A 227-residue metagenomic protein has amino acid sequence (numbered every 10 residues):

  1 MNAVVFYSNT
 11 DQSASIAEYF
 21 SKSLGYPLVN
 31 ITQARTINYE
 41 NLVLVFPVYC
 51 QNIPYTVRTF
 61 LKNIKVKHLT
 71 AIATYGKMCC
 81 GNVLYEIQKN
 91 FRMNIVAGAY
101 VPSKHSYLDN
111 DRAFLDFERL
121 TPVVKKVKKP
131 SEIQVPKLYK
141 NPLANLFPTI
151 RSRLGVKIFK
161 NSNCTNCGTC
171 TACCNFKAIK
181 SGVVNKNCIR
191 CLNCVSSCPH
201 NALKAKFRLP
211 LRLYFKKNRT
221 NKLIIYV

Functional and structural regions predicted by a protein language model:
N2-V4, S8-Q12, I16, F20-A34 (+2 more regions): FMN-binding flavodoxin-like domain, especially the glycine-rich phosphate-binding loop
S8, V45, Y75, I158-S162 (+2 more regions): Conserved short-loop catalytic and cofactor-binding motifs
A71-I72, L154-V156, I179-K180: A short, structure-level motif marking secondary-structure boundaries and short turns
H105, K177-V183, I225-V227: Short, highly charged low-complexity linear segments
L138-A172: A mid-sequence, solvent-exposed acidic-amphipathic segment
F159-K160, T165-I189, N193-P210: Iron-sulfur cluster-binding cysteine motifs and their immediate structural context in ferredoxin-like electron-transfer
F207-V227: Long, positively charged, glycine-interspersed low-complexity recognition regions
